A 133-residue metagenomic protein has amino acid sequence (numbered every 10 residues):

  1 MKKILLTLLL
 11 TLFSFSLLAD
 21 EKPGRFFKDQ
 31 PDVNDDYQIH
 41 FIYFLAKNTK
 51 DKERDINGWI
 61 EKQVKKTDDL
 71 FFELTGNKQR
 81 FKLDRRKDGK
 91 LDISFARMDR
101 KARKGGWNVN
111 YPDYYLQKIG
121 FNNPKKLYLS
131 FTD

Functional and structural regions predicted by a protein language model:
I4-F15: Sec-dependent N-terminal signal peptides
D20-D133: Propeptide-to-catalytic entry region of secreted or membrane-anchored zinc metalloproteases
